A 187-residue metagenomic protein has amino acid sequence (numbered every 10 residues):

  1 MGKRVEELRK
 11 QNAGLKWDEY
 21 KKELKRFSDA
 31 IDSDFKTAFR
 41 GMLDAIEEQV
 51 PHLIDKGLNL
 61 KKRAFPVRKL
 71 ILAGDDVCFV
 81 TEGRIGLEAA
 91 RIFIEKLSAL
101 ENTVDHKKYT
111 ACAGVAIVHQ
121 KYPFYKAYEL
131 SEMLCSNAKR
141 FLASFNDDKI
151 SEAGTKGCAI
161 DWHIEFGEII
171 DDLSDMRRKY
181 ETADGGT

Functional and structural regions predicted by a protein language model:
M1-T187: Charged, helix-rich terminal subdomains or tails
